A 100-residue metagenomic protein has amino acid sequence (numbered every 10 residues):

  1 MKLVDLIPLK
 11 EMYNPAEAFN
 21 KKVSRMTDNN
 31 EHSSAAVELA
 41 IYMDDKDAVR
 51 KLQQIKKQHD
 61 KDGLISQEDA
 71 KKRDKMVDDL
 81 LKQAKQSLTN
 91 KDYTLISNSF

Functional and structural regions predicted by a protein language model:
M1-F100: Intrinsically disordered, compositionally biased, charge-dense segments
